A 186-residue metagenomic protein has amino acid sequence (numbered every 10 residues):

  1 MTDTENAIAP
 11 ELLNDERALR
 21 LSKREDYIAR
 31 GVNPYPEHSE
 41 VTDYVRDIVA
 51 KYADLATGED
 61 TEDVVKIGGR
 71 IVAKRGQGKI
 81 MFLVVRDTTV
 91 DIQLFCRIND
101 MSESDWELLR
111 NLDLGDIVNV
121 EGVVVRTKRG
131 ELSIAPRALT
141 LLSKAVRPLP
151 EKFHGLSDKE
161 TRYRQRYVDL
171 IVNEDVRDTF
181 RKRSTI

Functional and structural regions predicted by a protein language model:
M1-I186: Class II aminoacyl-tRNA synthetase catalytic cores and aaRS-like
